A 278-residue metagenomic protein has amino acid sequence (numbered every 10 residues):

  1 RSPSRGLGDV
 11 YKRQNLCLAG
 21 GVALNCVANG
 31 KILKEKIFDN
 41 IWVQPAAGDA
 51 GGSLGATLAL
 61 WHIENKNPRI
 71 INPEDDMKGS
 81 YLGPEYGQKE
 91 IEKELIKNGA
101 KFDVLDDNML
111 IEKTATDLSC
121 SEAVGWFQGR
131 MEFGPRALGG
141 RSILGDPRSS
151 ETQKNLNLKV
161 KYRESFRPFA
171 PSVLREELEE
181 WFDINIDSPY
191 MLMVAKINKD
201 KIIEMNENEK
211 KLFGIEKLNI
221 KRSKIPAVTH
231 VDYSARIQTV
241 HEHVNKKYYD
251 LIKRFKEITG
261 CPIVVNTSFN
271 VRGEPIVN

Functional and structural regions predicted by a protein language model:
R1-L7, Y11: Single conserved hydrophobic/aromatic residue that forms the stacking wall/gate of nucleotide- or nucleobase-binding
S2, G20, P45: Small/polar loops that bind or transfer phosphate-bearing groups
R13, N29-N278: Flexible beta->alpha loop and helix N-cap segments adjacent to enzyme active/binding sites
N15-K31: Glycine-rich phosphate-binding loops at beta-strand->alpha-helix junctions
